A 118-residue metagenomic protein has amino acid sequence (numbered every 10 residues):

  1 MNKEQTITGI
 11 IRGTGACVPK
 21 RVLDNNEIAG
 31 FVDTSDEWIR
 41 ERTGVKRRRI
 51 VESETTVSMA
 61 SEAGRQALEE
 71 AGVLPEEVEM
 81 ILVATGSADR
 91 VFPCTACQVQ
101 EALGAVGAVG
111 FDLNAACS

Functional and structural regions predicted by a protein language model:
M1-E79, E101-G104: Conserved "HGTGT" condensation-loop signature of ketosynthase/thiolase-family condensing enzymes that catalyze
R12, A84, N114: Short beta-strand segments
S53-T56, G110-S118: Active-site nucleophile and cofactor-binding loops and adjacent substrate-binding regions of central metabolic enzymes
S61, P93, C117: Glycine-rich phosphate-binding loop at the start of an alpha helix
E76, R90-P93, V106-G110: Short, flexible active-site-proximal loops enriched in glycine and acidic residues
E79-T85: Short glycine-rich or small-residue beta-strand-to-loop segments that form or flank ligand, phosphate, metal/Fe-S
G86-S87, C117: Short histidine/acidic/glycine/proline-rich micro-motifs that form metal- and phosphate-coordinating active-site loops
S87, V91-Q100: Short Gly/Thr/Asp-enriched flexible loops that form oxyanion-binding sites at enzyme active sites
